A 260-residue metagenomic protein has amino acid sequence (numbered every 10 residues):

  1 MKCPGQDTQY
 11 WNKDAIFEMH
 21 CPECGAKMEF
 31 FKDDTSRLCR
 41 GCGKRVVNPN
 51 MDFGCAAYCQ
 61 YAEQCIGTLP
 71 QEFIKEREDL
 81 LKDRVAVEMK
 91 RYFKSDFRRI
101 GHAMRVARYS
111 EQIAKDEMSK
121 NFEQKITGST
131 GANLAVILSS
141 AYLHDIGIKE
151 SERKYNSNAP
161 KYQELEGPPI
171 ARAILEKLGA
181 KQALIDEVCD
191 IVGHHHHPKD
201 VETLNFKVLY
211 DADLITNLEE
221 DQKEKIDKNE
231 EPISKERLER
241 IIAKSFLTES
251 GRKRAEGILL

Functional and structural regions predicted by a protein language model:
M1-M19, K27: A broadly conserved sequence feature marking short terminus-proximal activation segments in nucleic acid-centric
I16-E18, S36, A62: Residues immediately within or flanking Cys/His clusters that coordinate Zn2+ in small zinc-binding modules
C21-C24, C39-C42: Short cysteine-rich clusters marking metal-coordination/redox-active sites
G25, K90, A107, E111 (+4 more regions): Amphipathic alpha-helical segments within well-ordered protein domains
F30-F31, N48-P49: Short, non-ligating residues that shape and space the ligands of small metal-coordination modules and catalytic
Y58-Q60, Q64-Q163: Acidic/His-rich, divalent-metal-binding segments that scaffold phosphate/diphosphate chemistry
K94-I100, R108-K120, I126-A132, L143 (+2 more regions): Divalent metal-dependent phosphate-bond-processing catalytic cores, especially two-metal-ion Mg2+/Mn2+ enzymes that act
K149-V192: Helix-adjacent hinge/juxtasegments
